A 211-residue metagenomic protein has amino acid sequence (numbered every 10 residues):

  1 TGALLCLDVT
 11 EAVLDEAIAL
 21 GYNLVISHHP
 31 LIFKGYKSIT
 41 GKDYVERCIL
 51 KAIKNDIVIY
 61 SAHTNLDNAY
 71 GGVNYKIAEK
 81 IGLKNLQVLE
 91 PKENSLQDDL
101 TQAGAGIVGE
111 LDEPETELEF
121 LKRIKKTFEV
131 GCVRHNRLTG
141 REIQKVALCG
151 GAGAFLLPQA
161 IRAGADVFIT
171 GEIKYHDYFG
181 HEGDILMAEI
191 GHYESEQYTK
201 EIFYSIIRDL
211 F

Functional and structural regions predicted by a protein language model:
T1-F211: Active-site catalytic microenvironments in core metabolic enzymes, especially phosphate/sugar-handling
